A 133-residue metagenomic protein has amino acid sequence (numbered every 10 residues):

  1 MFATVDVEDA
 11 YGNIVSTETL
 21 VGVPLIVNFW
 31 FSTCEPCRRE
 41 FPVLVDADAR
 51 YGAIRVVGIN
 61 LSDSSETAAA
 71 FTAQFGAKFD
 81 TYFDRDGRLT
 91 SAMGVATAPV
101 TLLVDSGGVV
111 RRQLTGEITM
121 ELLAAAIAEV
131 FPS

Functional and structural regions predicted by a protein language model:
M1-T17: N-terminal "domain-start" segment that seeds a small globular fold
V15-R38, L44: Short active-site neighborhood of thiol/selenol oxidoreductases, capturing the structured segment around
V21-G22, A53, V95: Active-site acidic short loop of glycosyltransferases
I26-V27, V56, T101: Hydrophobic beta-strand anchors of alpha/beta hydrolase catalytic cores
F29-F31, I59-S62, D84-R85, T115-E117: Active-site-proximal beta-strand/loop segments in catalytic clefts of secreted hydrolases
R38-F75, R85-A92: Structural microenvironment flanking redox-active thiols in thiol-disulfide oxidoreductases
A70-K78, D84-P132: Thiol/disulfide oxidoreductase modules built on the thioredoxin-like
